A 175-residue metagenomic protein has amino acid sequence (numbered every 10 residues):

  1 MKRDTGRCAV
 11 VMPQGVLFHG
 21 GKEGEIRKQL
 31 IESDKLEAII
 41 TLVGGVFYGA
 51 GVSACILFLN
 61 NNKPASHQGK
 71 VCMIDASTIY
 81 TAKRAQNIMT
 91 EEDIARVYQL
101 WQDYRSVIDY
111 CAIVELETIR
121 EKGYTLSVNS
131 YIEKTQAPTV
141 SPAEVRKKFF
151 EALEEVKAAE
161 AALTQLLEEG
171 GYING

Functional and structural regions predicted by a protein language model:
M1-G175: A conserved structural/catalytic subdomain of Rossmann-like adenosyl-cofactor enzymes
